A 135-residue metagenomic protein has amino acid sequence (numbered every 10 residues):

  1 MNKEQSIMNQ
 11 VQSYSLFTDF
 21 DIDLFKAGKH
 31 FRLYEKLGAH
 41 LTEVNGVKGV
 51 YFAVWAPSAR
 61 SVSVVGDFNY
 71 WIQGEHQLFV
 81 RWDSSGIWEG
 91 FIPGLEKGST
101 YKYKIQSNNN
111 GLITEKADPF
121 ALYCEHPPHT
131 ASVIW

Functional and structural regions predicted by a protein language model:
M1-V47, Y51, R81-W135: The feature marks proteins involved in alpha-glucan
W55-V62: Short proline/glycine-enriched turn/loop motifs at strand-loop junctions of beta-rich domains
S58, F68, V133: Conserved oxyanion/phosphate-binding beta-strand-loop segments in alpha/beta enzyme cores
V62-V64, Y101: Short beta-strand elements bearing conserved aromatic residues within extracellular beta-rich modules
D67-I72, N108: Change "in extracellular beta-sheet-rich domains … of secreted and cell-surface proteins" to "in beta-sheet-rich domains
Q73-D83: Short, surface-exposed loop motifs enriched in S/T, G, D/E and P with embedded aromatic residues
